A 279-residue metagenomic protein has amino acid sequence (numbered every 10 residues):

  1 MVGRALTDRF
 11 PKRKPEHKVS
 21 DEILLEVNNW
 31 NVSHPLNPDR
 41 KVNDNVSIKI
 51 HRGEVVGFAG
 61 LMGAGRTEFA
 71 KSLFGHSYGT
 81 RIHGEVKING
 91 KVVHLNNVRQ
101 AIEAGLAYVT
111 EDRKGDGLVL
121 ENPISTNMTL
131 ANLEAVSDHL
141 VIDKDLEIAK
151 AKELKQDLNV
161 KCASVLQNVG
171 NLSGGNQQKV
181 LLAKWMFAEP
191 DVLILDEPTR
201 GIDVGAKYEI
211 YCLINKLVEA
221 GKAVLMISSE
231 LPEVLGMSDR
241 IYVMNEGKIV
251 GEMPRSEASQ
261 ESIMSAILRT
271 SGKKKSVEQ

Functional and structural regions predicted by a protein language model:
M1-Q279: Glycine-rich phosphate-binding loops of nucleotide-dependent enzymes
